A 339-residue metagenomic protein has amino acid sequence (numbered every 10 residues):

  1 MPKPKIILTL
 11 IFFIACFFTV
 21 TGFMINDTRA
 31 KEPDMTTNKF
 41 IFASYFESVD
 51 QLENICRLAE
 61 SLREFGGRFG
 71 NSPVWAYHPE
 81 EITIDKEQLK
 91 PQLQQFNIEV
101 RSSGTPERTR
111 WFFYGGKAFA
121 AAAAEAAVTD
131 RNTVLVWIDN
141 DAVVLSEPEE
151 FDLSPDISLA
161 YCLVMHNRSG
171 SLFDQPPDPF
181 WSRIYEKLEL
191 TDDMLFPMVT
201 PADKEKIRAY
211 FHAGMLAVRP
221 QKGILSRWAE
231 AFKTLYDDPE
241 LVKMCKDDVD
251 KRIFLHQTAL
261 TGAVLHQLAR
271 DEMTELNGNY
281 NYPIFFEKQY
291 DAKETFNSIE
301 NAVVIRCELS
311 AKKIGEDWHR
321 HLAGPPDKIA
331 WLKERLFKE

Functional and structural regions predicted by a protein language model:
M1-L10: N-terminal Sec-pathway targeting helices
A15-M35: Bacterial Sec-dependent signal peptides at the C-terminal "C-region" and cleavage site
E32-F112, A126-R131, K251, A269 (+1 more regions): N-terminal anchoring/stem segment of glycosyltransferases
T36-N38, P197-H212, R219-E339: A glycosyltransferase accessory/donor-loop signature
E53-C56, E60, G115-F119, F254-T258 (+1 more regions): A structural signal for well-ordered alpha-helical segments within the folded catalytic domains of diverse enzymes
A118-Q175: GT-A fold catalytic core of metal-dependent nucleotide-sugar glycosyltransferases, centered on the diacidic
T133-D141, Y210-M215, A302: Extracellular structured ligand-interaction cores
D152-K222: Conserved catalytic core of nucleotide-sugar-dependent glycosyltransferases
